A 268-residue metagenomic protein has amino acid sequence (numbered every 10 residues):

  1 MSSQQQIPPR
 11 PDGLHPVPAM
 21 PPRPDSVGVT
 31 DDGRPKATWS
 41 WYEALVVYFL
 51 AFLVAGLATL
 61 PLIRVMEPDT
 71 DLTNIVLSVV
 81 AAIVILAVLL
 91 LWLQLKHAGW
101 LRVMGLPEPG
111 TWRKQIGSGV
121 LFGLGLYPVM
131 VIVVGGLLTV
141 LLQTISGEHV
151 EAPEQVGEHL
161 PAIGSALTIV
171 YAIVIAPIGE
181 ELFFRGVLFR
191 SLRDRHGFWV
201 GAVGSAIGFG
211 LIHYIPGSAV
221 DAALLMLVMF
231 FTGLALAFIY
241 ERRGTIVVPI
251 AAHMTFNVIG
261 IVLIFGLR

Functional and structural regions predicted by a protein language model:
M1-V131, G135-V140, V258-R268: N-terminal, membrane-interfacial amphipathic/helix-forming hydrophobic leader that caps and precedes the first
R34, P68, E108, W112-R113 (+3 more regions): Juxtamembrane loop-helix boundary motifs flanking transmembrane segments in multi-pass membrane proteins
V47-V54, G147-V150, I173, F184 (+1 more regions): Membrane-associated alpha-helix detector
I63-P68, G105-P107, L141-G147, L192-A202: Membrane interface segments of multi-pass transport proteins and intramembrane proteases
M66-D69, T144-E151, P216-L224: Short helix-coil transition/hinge motifs at the ends and kinks of transmembrane helices, capturing the brief
L77, A81, P153, G201-G208: Short, well-structured alpha-helical segments
V131-I132, P161-R268: Transmembrane helix-loop-helix hairpins at the membrane interface of multi-pass integral membrane proteins
V140-I163: Membrane-interface interhelical connector segments
